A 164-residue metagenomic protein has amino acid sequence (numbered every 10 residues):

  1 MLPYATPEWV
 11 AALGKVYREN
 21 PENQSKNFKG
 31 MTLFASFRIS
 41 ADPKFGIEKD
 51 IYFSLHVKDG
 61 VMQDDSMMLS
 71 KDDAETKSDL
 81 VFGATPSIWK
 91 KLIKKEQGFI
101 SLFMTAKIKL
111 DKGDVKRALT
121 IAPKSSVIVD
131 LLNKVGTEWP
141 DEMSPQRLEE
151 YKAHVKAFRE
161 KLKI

Functional and structural regions predicted by a protein language model:
M1-I164: Feature captures hydrophobic
